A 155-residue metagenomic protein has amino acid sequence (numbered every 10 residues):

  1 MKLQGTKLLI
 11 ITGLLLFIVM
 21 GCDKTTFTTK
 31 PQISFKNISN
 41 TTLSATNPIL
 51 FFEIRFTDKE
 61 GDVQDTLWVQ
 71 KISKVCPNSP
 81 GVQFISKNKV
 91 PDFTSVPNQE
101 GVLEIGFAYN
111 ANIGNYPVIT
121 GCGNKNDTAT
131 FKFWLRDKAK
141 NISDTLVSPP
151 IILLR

Functional and structural regions predicted by a protein language model:
M1-I10: Bacterial N-terminal signal peptides that target proteins for export
I10-L16: Hydrophobic helical h-region of N-terminal Sec-dependent signal peptides in bacterial secretory/periplasmic proteins
I18-G21: C-terminal motif of bacterial Sec signal peptides marking the signal peptidase cleavage site
D23-T26: Bacterial signal peptide processing site
K30-R155: First exposed extracellular module after export/assembly in secreted or surface-exposed proteins
